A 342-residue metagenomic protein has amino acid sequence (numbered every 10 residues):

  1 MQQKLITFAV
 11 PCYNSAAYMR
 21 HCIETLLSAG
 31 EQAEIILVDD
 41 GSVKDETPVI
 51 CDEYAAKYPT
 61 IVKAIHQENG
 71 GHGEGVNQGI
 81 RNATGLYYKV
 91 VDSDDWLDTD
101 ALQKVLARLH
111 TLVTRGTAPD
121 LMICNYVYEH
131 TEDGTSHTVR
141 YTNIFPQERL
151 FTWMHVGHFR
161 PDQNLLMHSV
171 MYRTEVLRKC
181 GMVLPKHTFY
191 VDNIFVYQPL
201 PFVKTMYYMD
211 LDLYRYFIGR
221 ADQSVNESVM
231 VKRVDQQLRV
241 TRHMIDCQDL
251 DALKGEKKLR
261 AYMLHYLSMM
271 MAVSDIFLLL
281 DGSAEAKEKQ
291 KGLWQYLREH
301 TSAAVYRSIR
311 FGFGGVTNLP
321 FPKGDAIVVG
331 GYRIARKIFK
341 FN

Functional and structural regions predicted by a protein language model:
M1-T25: N-proximal low-complexity "stem/linker" segments adjacent to membrane-targeting elements
E24-A33: Short, acidic, metal-binding catalytic loop of nucleotide-sugar glycosyltransferases
D39-I50: A conserved acidic beta->alpha catalytic loop
Q67-A83: Glycine-rich, basic loop-to-helix element that forms the pyrophosphate-binding segment of sugar-nucleotide handling
H72, D95-M206, Y214, I218-M230: Donor-binding/catalytic cores of nucleotide-activated saccharide and glycerol-phosphate transferases/polymerases
Y88: Short aromatic/hydrophobic "clamp" motif used to bind/position activated sugar donors
L211-R220, N226-K254, M270-A303: Catalytic core of nucleotide-sugar-dependent glycosyltransferases
L279-N342: Membrane-interface aromatic/basic loop that binds lipid-linked glycans or pyrophosphate carriers, typified by
